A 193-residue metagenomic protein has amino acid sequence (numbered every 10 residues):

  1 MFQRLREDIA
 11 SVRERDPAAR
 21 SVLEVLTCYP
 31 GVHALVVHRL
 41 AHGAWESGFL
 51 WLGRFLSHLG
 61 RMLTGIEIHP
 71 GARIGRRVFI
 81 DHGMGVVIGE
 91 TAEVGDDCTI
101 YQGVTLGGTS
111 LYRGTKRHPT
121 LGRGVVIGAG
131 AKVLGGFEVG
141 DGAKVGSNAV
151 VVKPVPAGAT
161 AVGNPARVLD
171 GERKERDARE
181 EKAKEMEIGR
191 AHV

Functional and structural regions predicted by a protein language model:
M1-T64, R176-A191: Terminal amphipathic alpha-helical/low-complexity segments used for targeting or macromolecular assembly
D8, D16, D81, D96-D97 (+3 more regions): Acidic-enriched, low-complexity/disordered segments with a strong bias for Aspartate over Glutamate
P30-G31, V36-R39, A72, V78 (+3 more regions): Solvent-exposed, flexible loop/coil residues
T64, H69-P70, G75-R76, D81-E90 (+10 more regions): Left-handed beta-helix
Y101, A191-V193: Generic low-polarity alpha-helical segments
R113: Glycine-rich phosphate/ribose-binding loops and adjacent secondary-structure elements that form binding surfaces
A159, N164-E181: Conserved beta-strand-loop-alpha-helix hinge in the C-terminal portion of ABC ATPase nucleotide-binding domains
